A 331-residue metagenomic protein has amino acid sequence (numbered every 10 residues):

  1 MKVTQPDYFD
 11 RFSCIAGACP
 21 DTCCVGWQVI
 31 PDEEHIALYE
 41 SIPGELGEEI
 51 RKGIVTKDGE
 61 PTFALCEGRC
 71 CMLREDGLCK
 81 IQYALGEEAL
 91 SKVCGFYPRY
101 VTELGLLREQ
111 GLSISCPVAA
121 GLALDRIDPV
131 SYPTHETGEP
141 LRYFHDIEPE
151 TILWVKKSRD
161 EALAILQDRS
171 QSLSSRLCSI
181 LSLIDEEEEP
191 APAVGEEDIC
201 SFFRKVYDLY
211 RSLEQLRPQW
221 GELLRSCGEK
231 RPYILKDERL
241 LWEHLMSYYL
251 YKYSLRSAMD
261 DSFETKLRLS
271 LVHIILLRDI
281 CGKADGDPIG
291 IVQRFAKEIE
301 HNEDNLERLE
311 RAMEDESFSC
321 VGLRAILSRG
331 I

Functional and structural regions predicted by a protein language model:
M1-D21, G105, P117-A120, R126 (+7 more regions): Long, low-complexity, compositionally biased intrinsically disordered regions
M1-G47: General N-terminal leader/first-domain-start detector
T4-Q5, E75, A258-M259: Short linear interaction motifs
R11-V29, A64-Y100, S113-A120: Local cysteine-cluster metal-coordination motifs and their immediate loop/turn environment, predominantly Fe-S cluster
W27, P31-G68, L73-D76: Membrane helical hairpin/interfacial module
K57-K80, A84-E88, C178-D208: Extended cationic-aromatic binding surfaces that line active-site or macromolecule-binding grooves and engage
G77, L85-S175: Internal, well-ordered alpha/beta segment that forms a basic, Gly-enriched binding/recognition surface
L163-I331: Hydrophobic, aromatic-lined core segments that form the binding pocket/scaffold for planar heteroaromatic ligands
